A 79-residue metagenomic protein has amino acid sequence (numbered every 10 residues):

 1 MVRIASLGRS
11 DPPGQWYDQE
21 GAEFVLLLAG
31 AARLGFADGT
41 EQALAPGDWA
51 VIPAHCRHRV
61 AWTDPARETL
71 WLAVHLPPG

Functional and structural regions predicted by a protein language model:
M1-G21, V74: A short glycine-rich, His/Asp/Glu-containing loop-to-beta-strand
R3, F24, E41, W49-V51 (+1 more regions): Conserved hydrophobic/aromatic beta-strand scaffold that supports enzyme active sites
L7-P12, A37-G39, W62-E68: Short, charged helix-to-loop "capping" segments that act as catalytic/coupling loops
R9-S10, A31-R33, R57-H58, G79: Short Gly/Pro-enriched loop/turn and capping motifs at secondary-structure junctions
R9-S10, P46-G47, P53-H55: Tight coil/turn sites that cap or link beta-strands
Y17-P46, A61: A short beta-strand-loop-beta hairpin characteristic of the jelly-roll/cupin
G35, D48-V51, L76-P78: A general structural signal for short secondary-structure boundary/capping elements
A54-G79: Ligand-binding loop in jelly-roll beta-barrel domains
